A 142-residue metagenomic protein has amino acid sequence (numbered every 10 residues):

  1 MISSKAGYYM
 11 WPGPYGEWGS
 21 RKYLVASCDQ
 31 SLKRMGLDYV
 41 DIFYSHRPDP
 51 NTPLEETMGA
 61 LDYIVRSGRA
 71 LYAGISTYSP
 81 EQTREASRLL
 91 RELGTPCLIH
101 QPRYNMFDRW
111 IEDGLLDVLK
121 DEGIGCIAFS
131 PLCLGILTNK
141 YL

Functional and structural regions predicted by a protein language model:
M1-M10, Q101-P102: A short, structured active-site edge motif that brings together acidic residues
M1-S3, I42-Y44, G74-S76: Outer-envelope exported proteins of Gram-negative bacteria
S4-A6, Y39, S130: Short, small-residue-rich loop/turn micro-motifs
Y9-V25, H46-T52: Active-site mouth loops of central-metabolism enzymes
E17-G36, E56, T83-S87: Short, acidic/polar
L32-P53: Active-site groove signature of glycoside hydrolases
P48-L142: Beta/alpha (TIM)-barrel catalytic core signal, keyed to glycine-rich beta->alpha loops juxtaposed to Asp/Glu that bind
